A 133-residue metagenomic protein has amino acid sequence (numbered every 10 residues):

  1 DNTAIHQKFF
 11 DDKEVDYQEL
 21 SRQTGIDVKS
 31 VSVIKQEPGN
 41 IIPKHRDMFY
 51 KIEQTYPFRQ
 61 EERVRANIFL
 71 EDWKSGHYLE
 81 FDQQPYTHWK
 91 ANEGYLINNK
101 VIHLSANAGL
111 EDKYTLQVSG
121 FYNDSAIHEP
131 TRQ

Functional and structural regions predicted by a protein language model:
D1-V15: A structured, charge-rich N-terminal accessory region that forms the first stable segment of a protein and links
Q18-L96: Catalytic core of non-heme Fe(II) oxygenases with the double-stranded beta-helix
D72, G76-Q133: Catalytic core of Fe(II)/2-oxoglutarate
